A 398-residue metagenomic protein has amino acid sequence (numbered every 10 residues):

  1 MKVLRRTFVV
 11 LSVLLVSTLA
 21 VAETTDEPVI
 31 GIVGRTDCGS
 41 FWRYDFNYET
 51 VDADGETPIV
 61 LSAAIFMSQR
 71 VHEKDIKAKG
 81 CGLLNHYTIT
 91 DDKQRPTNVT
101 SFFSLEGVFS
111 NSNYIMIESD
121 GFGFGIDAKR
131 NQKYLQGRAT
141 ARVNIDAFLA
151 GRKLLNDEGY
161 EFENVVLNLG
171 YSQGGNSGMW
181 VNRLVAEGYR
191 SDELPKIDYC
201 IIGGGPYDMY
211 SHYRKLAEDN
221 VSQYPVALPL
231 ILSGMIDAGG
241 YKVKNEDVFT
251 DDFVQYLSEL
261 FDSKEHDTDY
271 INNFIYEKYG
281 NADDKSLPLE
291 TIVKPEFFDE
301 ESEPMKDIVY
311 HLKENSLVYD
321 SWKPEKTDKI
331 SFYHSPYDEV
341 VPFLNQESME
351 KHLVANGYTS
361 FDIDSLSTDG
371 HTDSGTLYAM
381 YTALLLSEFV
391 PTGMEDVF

Functional and structural regions predicted by a protein language model:
A22-K77: Catalytic-loop region of hydrolases
V60, R70-V108: Short, surface-exposed "cap/lid" segments of acyl-processing enzymes
Y134-N156: Alpha/beta-hydrolase active-site loop
L149-Q223: Primarily recognizes the serine-hydrolase "nucleophile elbow" in alpha/beta-hydrolase and SGNH/GDSL folds
G203-W322: Accessory cap/linker subdomain of secreted extracellular hydrolases
S331-D338: Short beta-strand/loop motif that positions the catalytic acidic residue of the alpha/beta-hydrolase fold
Y337, Y358, D362-L385: Histidine-bearing beta->alpha loop at or near hydrolase active sites
E339-N345: Conserved alpha/beta-hydrolase "acid-adjacent" motif
